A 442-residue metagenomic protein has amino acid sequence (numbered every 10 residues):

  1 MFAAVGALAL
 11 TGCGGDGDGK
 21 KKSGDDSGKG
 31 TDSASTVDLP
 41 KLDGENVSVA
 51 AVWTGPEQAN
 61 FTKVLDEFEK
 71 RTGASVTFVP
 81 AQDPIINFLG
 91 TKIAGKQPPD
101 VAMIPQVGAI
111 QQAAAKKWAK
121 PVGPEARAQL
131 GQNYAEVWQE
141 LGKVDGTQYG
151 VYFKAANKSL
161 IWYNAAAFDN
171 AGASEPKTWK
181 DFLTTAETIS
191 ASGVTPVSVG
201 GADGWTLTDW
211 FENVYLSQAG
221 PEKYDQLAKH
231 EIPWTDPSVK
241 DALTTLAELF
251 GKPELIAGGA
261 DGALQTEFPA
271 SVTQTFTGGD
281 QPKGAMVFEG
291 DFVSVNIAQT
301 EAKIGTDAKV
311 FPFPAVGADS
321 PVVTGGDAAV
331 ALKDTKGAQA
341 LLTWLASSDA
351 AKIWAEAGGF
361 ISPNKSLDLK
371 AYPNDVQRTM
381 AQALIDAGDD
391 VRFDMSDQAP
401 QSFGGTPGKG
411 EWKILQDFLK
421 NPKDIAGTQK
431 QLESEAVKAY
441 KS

Functional and structural regions predicted by a protein language model:
T36-K41, V107-S159, K309: Hinge/lid segment of periplasmic solute-binding proteins
D38-K41, G123-E136, G201, Q218-D241 (+7 more regions): Short, solvent-exposed loop/beta-turn-alpha elements that line the ligand-binding surface or hinge of extracytoplasmic
D66, F292-I361: Extracytoplasmic/periplasmic substrate-recognition and gating elements
D66-A135, D169-K177, K283-M286, A426 (+1 more regions): Extracytoplasmic "Venus flytrap"/periplasmic binding protein-like
K92, P99-D100, L130-A166, T195-S198 (+2 more regions): A structural signal for short loop-to-beta-strand junctions that line the ligand-binding cleft of periplasmic/secreted
A113-K117, W138-K177, A202-L227, V323-A329 (+1 more regions): Periplasmic solute-binding protein
P221-T300: Extracytoplasmic ligand-binding clamshell segments of periplasmic binding protein
F360-I361, S366, A381-V437: C-terminal capping/gating helix-and-loop segments adjacent to ligand/active sites or protein-protein/ligand interfaces
